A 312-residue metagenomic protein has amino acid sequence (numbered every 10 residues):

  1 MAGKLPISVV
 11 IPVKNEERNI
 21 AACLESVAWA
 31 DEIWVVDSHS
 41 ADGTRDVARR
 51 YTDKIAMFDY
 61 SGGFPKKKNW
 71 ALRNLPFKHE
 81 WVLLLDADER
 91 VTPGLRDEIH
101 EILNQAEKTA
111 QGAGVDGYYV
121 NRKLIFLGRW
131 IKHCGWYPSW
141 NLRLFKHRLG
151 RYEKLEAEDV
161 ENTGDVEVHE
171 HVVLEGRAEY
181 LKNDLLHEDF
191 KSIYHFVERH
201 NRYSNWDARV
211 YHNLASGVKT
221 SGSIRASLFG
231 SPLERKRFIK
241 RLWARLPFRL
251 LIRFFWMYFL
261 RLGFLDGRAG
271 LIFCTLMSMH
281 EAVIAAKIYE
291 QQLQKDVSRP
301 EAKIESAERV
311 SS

Functional and structural regions predicted by a protein language model:
P6-S8: Cell-envelope/extracellular polymer assembly enzymes that use nucleotide-activated donors
V10-E32: Short, well-formed alpha-helical segments that are part of the catalytic scaffolds of diverse glycosyltransferases
R18-A21, D42-Y51, G94-L95: Acidic helix N-cap motif at the loop->helix transition within catalytic regions of sugar-transfer enzymes
S26, D37-V47, Y60, D86: A conserved acidic beta->alpha catalytic loop
W29, R50-T52, W140, L174: Short, structured coil segments at secondary-structure junctions
R50, N69-W81: Active-site nucleotide-sugar/metal-binding loop of Leloir-type enzymes
M57-P65: Short, acidic/glycine-rich phosphate-metal binding loop used to engage nucleotide
P65-K66, L72, T92-Q291: Catalytic-site signature of metal-activated, phosphate-bearing donor transferases, centered on the GT-A/GT-A-like
